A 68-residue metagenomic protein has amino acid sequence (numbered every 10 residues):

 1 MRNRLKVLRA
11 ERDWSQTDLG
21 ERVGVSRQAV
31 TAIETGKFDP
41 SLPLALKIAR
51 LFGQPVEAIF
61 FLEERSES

Functional and structural regions predicted by a protein language model:
N3-R22: Short basic helix-loop element that most often maps to the first helix and adjoining turn of HTH DNA-binding modules
Q16, R27, A45: Helix-turn-helix DNA-binding elements, focusing on the entry/boundary residues of the two helices that contact DNA
D18, A29, A58: Residues in the helix-turn-helix
G24-F38: Recognition helix of helix-turn-helix/homeodomain-like DNA-binding domains that insert into the DNA major groove
K37-K47, S66: Short, basic-rich loop-to-helix N-cap that marks the start of a DNA-contacting helix
P43-A58: DNA major-groove recognition helix of helix-turn-helix/homeodomain DNA-binding modules
R50, F60-S68: Short, charged recognition helix plus adjacent turn of helix-turn-helix-like nucleic-acid-binding domains
